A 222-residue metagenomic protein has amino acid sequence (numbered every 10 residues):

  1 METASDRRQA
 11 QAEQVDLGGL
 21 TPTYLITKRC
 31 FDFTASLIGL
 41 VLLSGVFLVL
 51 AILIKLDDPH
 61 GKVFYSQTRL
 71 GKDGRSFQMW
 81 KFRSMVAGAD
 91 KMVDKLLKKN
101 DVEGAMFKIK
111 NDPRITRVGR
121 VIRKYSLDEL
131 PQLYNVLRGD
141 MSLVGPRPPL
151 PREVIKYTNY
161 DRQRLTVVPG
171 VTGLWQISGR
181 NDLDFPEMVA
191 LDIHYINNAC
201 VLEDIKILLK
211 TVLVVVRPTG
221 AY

Functional and structural regions predicted by a protein language model:
M1-T27: Flexible, Lys/Arg-rich cytosolic regulatory linkers and terminal tails that connect or flank
E2, G18-T23, K110, Y160-Y222: C-terminal terminal-structure detector
E2-R8, F64-P113, T172-A190: Short, glycine-rich, amphipathic interfacial segments at transmembrane boundaries or analogous
G19-D90, V201, I207-Y222: A hydrophobic, helix-centered structural microdomain
D32, D128-N135, D192, D204: Acidic active-site catalytic centers that drive phospho-/nucleotidyl reactions and related ester hydrolyses
S36, A51, Y65, T116-R120 (+2 more regions): Positions in alpha-helical segments
V102-V167, L208-V215: A short, structured surface patch at a secondary-structure boundary
